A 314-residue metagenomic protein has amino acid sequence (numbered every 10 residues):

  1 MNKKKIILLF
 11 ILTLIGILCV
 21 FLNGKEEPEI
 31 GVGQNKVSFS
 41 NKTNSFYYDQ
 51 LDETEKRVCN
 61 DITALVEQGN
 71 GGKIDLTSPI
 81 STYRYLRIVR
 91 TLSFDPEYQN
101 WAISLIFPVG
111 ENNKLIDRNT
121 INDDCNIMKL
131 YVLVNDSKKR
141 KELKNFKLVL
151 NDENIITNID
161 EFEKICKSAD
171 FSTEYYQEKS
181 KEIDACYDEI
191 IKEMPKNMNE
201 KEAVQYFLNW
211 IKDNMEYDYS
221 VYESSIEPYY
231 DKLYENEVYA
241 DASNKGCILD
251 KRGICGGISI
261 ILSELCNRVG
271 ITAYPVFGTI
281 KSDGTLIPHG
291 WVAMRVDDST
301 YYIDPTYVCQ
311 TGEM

Functional and structural regions predicted by a protein language model:
M1-L12: N-terminal Sec-pathway targeting helices
L14-N23: Hydrophobic alpha-helical membrane-insertion segments, chiefly the h-region of N-terminal signal peptides
G24-E163: Intrinsically disordered, low-complexity N-terminal segments that are enriched in acidic
F39-N44, V66-G71, E163-T173, K181-E193: Acidic/histidine-rich, surface-exposed loop or edge segments in extracytoplasmic proteins
F171-C247: Secondary-structure boundary elements
N244-I258: A short, highly charged nucleic-acid-interacting micro-segment common to nuclease and nuclease-linked defense proteins
G256-M314: Hydrophobic/aromatic-rich core segments of domains that either
